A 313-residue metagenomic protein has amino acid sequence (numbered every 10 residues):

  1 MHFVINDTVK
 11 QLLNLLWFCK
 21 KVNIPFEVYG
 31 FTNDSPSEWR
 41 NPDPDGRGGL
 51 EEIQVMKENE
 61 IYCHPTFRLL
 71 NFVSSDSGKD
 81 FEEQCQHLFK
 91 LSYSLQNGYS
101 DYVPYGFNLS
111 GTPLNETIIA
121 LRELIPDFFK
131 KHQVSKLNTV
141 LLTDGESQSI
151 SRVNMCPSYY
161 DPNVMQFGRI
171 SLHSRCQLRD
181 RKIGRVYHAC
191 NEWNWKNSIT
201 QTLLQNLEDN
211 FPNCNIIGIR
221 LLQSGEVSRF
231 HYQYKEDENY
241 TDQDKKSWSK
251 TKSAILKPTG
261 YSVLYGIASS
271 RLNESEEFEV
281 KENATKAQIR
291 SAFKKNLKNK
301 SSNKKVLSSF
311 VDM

Functional and structural regions predicted by a protein language model:
M1-M313: Acidic, glycine-rich A-domain
